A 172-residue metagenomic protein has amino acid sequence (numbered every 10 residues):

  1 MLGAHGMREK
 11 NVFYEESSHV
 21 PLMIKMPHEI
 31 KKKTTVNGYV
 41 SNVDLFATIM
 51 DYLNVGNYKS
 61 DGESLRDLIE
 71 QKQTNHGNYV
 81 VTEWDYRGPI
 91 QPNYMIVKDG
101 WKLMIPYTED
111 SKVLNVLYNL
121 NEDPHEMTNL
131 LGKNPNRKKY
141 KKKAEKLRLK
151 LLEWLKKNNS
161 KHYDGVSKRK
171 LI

Functional and structural regions predicted by a protein language model:
M1-A4, V43-F46, D51-V116, N158-Y163 (+1 more regions): C-terminal cap/loop subdomain of S1 sulfatases and analogous C-terminal strand-loop tails that border
M1-K32, S41: Histidine-centered active-site microenvironments of extracellular/periplasmic hydrolases and transferases
E9, E29-V40, Y52-G56, N115 (+1 more regions): Active-site rim elements
E15-E16, E83, E126: Acidic-residue sensor for enzyme active/binding pockets
H19, S41, L130-I172: Long, internal low-complexity/basic segments
L22-M23, I49, V97-K138, L147: A short aromatic-rich beta-strand->coil structural motif
K32-T34, D61, G77-N78, M127-L130 (+1 more regions): Short, hydrophobic secondary-structure boundary micro-motifs
